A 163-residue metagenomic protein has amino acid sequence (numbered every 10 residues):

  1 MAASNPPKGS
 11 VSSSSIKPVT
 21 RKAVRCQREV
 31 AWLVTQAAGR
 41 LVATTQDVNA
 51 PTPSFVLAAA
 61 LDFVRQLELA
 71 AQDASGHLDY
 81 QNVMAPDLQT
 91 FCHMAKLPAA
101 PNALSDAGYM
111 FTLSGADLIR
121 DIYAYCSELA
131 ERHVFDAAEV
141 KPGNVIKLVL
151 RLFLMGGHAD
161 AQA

Functional and structural regions predicted by a protein language model:
A2-G39, M84-A124: Short Lys/Arg-rich basic patches
T44-L78, A130-A163: Short, basic amphipathic alpha-helical segments that act as recognition/interaction helices in nucleic-acid-binding
